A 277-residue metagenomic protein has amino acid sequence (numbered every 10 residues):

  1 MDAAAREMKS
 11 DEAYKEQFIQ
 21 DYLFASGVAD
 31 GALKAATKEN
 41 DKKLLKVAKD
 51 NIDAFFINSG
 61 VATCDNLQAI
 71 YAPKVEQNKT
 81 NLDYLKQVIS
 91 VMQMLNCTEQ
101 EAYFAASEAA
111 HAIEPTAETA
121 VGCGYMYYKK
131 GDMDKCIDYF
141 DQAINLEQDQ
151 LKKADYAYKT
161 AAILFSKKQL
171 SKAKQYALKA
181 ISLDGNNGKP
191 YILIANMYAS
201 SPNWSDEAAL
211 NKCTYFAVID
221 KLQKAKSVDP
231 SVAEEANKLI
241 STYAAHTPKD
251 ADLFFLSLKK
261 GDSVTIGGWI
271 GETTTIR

Functional and structural regions predicted by a protein language model:
M1-F104, I113-E114, E234-Y243, S257-R277: Preference for long, solvent-exposed alpha-helical segments and helix-linker "stalks"
A5-K9, Q93-C97, K129-G131, Q148-L151 (+5 more regions): Short coil/turn linking the two alpha-helices of tandem helical-hairpin repeats
N81, T116, Q150-K153, N186-N187 (+1 more regions): Residue-level recognition of tetratricopeptide repeat
Q87, G122, Y158-K159, L193 (+3 more regions): "A position-specific structural signal for the A-helix of alpha-solenoid helical repeats
A109-A110, A143-L146, K179-A180, A225: Canonical positions in the second alpha-helix
